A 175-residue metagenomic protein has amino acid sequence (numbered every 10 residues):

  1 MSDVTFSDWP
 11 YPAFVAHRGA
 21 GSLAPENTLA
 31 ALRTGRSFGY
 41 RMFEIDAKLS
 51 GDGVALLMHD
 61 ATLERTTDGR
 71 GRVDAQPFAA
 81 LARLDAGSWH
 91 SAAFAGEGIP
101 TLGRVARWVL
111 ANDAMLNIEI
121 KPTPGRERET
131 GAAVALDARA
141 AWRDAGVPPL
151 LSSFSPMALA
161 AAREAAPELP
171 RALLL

Functional and structural regions predicted by a protein language model:
M1-L175: Phosphate-group recognition and catalysis centered on beta-loop-alpha active-site segments
